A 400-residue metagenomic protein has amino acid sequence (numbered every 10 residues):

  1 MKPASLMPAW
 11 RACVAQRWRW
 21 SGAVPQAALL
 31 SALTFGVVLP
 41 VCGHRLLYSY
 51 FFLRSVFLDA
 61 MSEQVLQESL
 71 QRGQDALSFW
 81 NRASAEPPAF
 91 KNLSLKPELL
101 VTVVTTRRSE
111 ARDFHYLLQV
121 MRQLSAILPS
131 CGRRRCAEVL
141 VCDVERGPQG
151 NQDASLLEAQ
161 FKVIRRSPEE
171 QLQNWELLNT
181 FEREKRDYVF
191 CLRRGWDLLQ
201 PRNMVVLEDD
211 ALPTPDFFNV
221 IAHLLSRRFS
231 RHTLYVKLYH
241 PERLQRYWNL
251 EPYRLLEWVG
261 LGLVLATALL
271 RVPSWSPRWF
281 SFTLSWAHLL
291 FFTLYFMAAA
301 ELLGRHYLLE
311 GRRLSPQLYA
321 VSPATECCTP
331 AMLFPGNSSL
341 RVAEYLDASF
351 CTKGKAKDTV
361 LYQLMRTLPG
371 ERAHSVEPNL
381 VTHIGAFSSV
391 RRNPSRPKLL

Functional and structural regions predicted by a protein language model:
K2-E63, W258-G262, T267-L400: C-terminal catalytic/acceptor-binding lobe
R82, F90-L95, Q119-C136: Short, acidic, metal-binding catalytic loop of nucleotide-sugar glycosyltransferases
P97-T105, L124, R135-V141: Hydrophobic targeting segments
L100-Y116: A conserved hydrophobic helix/loop-capping motif in glycosyltransferases and polysaccharide synthases
C142-R202: Active-site-proximal specificity loops/subdomain of glycosyltransferases
Q200-L212: Short beta-strand-to-loop acidic/aromatic patch adjacent to the donor-nucleotide binding site
P215-L244: Conserved donor-nucleotide/metal-binding helix-loop-beta segment in metal-dependent transferases, i.e., the alpha-helix
Y247-V259: Juxtamembrane/start-of-transmembrane alpha-helix segments at the extracytoplasmic/lumenal side of membrane anchors
